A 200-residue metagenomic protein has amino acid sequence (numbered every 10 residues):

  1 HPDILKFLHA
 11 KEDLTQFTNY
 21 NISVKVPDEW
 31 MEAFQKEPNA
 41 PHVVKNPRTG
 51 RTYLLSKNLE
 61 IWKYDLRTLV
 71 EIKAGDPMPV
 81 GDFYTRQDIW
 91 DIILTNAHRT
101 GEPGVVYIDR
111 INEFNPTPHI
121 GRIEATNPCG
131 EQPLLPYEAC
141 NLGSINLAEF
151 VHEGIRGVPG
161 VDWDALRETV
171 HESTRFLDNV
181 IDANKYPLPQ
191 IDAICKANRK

Functional and structural regions predicted by a protein language model:
P2-A165, T169, Y186-A197: Active-site cavity-forming subdomains of large catalytic enzyme subunits
T174-K185, K196-K200: Core structural elements
